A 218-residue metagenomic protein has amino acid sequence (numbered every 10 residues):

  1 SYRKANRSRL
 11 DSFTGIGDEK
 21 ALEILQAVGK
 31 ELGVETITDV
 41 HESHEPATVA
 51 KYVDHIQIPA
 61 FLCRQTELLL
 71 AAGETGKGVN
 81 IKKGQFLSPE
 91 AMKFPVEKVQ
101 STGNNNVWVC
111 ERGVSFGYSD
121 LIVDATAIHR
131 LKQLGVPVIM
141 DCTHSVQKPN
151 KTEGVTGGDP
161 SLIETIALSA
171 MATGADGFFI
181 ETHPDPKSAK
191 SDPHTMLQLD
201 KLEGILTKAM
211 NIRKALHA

Functional and structural regions predicted by a protein language model:
S1-E19, T182-H194: Glycine-rich, proline-tolerant flexible connector loops at the mouths of alpha/beta enzymes
S1-Y2, E35-V40, M140-C142, D176-D185: Short beta-strand segments at enzyme active-site cores
S8-I16, E35-D39, I58-A60, G117-Y118 (+1 more regions): Active-site mouth loops of central-metabolism enzymes
F13-T38, A72-G78, I128-M140, I166 (+1 more regions): Alpha-helix-loop-beta-strand connector modules within alpha/beta enzyme cores
G15-G17, G33-E42, D54-E67, G78-P89 (+1 more regions): Catalytic beta/alpha-barrel core
E45-T48, E67-L68, A127: Short acidic active-site motifs
T75-T182: Catalytic alpha/beta core domains of metabolic enzymes, predominantly
T152-A218: C-terminal alpha-helical cap/extension of soluble enzyme domains
